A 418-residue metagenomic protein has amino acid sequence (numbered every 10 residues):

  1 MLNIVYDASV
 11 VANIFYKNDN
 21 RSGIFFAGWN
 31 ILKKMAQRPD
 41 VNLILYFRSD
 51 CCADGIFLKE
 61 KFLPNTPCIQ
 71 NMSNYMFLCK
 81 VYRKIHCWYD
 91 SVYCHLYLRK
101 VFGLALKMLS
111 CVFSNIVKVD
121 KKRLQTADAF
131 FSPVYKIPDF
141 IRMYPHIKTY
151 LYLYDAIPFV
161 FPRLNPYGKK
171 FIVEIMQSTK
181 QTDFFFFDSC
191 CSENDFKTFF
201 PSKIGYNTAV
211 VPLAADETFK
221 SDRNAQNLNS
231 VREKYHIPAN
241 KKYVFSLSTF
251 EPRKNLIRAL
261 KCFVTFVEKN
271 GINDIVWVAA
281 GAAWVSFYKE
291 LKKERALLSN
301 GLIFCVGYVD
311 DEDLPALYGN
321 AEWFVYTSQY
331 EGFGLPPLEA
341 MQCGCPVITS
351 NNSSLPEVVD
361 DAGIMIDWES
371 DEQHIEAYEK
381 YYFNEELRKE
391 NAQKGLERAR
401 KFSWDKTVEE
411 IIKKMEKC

Functional and structural regions predicted by a protein language model:
M1-C418: Carbohydrate transferase catalytic cores enriched for Leloir-type hexosyltransferases
